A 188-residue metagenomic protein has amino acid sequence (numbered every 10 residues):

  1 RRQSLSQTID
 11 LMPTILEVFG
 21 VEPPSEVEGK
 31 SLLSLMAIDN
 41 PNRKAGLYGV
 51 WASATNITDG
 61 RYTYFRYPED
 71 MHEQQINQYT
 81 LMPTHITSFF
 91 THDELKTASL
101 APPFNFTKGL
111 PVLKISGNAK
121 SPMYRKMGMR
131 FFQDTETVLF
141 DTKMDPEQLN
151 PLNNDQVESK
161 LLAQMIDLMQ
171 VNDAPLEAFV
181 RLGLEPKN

Functional and structural regions predicted by a protein language model:
R1-S6, V18-V21, S25, E73 (+5 more regions): Active-site-proximal cap/lid insertion segments
R2-D59: Polar, surface-exposed loop/tail segments that function as active-site lids or cofactor/substrate-recognition elements
S6-P13, K30, T84, Q133-T137 (+3 more regions): A structural signal for well-ordered alpha-helical segments within the folded catalytic domains of diverse enzymes
M12-L16, G20, L33, F65 (+3 more regions): Non-transmembrane alpha-helical segments in soluble domains of secreted/periplasmic/extracellular proteins
L33-D39, V180-N188: Amphipathic alpha-helical surface "interface" segments used for docking/oligomerization or membrane association within
R43-L47, L176, G183: WW-domain-binding short linear motifs
W51-N153: C-terminal, low-complexity/hydrophilic appendages and adjacent surface loops of extracellular/periplasmic anionic
M165-F179: Bilobed periplasmic-binding protein-like "clamshell/Venus-flytrap" ligand-binding domains
